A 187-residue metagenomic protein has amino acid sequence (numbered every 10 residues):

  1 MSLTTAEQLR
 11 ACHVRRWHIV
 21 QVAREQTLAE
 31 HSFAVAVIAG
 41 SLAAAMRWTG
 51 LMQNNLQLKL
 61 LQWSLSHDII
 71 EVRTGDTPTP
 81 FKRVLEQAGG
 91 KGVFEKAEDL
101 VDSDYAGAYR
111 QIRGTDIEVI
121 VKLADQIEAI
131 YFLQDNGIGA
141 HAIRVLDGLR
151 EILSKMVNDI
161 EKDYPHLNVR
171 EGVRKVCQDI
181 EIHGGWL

Functional and structural regions predicted by a protein language model:
M1-I19: Short alpha-helical hairpin
V22-S32, K82-F94, E118: Active-site metal-coordination segments of metallo-dependent hydrolases
A23-L60: Alpha-helical phosphate/pyrophosphate-handling elements in metalloenzyme active cores
V37-A43, L58-T77, K122: Active-site alpha-helical segments that house and flank conserved acidic catalytic motifs for diphosphate chemistry
A39-G40, F94-Q111, I152-D159: Histidine- and acidic-residue-rich, metal-dependent catalytic cores
L58-Q62, D102-R144: Histidine/acidic-rich helix-loop-helix segments that form or flank divalent-metal centers in metalloenzyme catalytic
D68-L100: Acidic, Mg2+-coordinating active-site segments of isoprenoid diphosphate-utilizing enzymes
D159-L187: Charged phosphate-binding loop/patch that engages nucleotide di/tri-phosphates or the phosphate backbone of nucleic
